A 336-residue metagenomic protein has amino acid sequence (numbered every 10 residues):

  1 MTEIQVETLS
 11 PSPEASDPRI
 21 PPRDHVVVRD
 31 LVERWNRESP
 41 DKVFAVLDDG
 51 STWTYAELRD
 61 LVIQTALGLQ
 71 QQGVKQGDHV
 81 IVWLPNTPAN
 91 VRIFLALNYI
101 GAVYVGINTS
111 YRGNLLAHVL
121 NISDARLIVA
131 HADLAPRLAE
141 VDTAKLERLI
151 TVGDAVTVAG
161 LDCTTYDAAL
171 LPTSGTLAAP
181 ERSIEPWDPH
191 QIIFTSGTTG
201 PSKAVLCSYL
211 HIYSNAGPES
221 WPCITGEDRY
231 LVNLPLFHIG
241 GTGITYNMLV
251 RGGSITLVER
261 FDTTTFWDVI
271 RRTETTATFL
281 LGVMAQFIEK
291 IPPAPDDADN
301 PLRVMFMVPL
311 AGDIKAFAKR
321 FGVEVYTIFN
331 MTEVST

Functional and structural regions predicted by a protein language model:
T2-I4, R23-F44, D60: A short N-terminal helical cap/helix-turn-helix that marks the beginning of AMP-binding/adenylate-forming
P40-D41, T151, L171-F194, P201 (+1 more regions): Conserved pre-ATP/AMP-binding loop-to-beta segment of ANL
D41-T87, V91-L95, R112-A117: Conserved AMP-binding/adenylate-forming core of the ANL superfamily
R59-T65, L177, P186, Q191 (+3 more regions): Conserved structural elements of the adenylate-forming
P85-G113, H118-L127, D228-R229, Y246-T256 (+1 more regions): A short helix-loop-beta submotif of the ANL/AMP-binding
A135-P186: ANL superfamily adenylate-forming
Y213-R229, F237-A277, F287, I291: Conserved AMP-binding/adenylation subdomain of ANL enzymes
V250, D268, R272-L280, E289-T336: Gly/Ser/Thr-rich phosphate-binding loop
